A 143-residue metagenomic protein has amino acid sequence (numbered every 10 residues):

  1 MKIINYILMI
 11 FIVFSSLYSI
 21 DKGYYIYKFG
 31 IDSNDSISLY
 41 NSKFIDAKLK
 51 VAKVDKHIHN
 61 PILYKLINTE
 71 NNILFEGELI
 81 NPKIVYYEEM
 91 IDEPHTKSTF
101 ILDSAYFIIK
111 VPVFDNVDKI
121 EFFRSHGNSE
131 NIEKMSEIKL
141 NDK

Functional and structural regions predicted by a protein language model:
I4-S15: Sec-dependent N-terminal signal peptides
D21-K56: Short amphipathic, basic-aromatic surface patches that mediate peripheral association with negatively charged
K56-I62, F114-D118: A short, compositionally biased
Y64, V117-H126: Short, aromatic- and glycine-rich surface loops/edge beta-strands on solvent-exposed regions
N71-G77, S129-K134: Surface-exposed loop/edge segments in extracytoplasmic proteins
F75-S98, S136-N141: Solvent-exposed serine/threonine-rich low-complexity stretches and specific carbohydrate-binding patches
P94-N116, H126-S129: Beta-sandwich interaction modules
F123-K143: Internal interaction segment
